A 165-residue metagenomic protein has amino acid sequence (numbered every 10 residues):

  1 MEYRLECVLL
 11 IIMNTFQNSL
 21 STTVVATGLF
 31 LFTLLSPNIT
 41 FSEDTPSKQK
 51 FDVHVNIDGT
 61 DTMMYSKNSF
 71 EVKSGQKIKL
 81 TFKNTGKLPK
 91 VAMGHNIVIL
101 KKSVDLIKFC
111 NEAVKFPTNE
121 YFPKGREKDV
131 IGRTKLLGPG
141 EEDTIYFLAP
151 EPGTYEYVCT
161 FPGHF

Functional and structural regions predicted by a protein language model:
N14-V25: Bacterial N-terminal signal peptides that target proteins for export
V24-L34: Bacterial N-terminal signal peptides
T40-S42: Boundary at the C-terminal end of the N-terminal hydrophobic targeting segment
K50-G75: N-terminal edge beta-strand
N68-A92, I97-I99, D143-E151, Y155-E156: Beta-strand cores of secreted/periplasmic/IMS beta-sandwich domains, seen most often in copper-related folds
K83, K128-F165: Extracellular/periplasmic metallocenter environments
I97-L106, F165: Short edge-strand/loop segments of extracellular domains
